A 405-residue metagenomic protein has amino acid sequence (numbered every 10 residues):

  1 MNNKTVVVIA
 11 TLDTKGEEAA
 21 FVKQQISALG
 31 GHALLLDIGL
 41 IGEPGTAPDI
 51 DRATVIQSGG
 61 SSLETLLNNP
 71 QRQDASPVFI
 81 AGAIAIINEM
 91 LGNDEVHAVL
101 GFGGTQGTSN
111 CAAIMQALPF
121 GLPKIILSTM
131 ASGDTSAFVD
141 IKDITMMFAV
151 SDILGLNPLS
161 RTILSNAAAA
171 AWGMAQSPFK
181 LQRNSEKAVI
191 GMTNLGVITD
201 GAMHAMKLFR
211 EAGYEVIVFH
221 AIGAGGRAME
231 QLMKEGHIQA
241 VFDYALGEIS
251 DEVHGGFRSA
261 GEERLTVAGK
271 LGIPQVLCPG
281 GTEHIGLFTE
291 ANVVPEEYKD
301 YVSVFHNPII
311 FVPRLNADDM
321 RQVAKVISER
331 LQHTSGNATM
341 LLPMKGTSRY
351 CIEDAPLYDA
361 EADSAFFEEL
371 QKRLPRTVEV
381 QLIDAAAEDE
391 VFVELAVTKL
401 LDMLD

Functional and structural regions predicted by a protein language model:
M1-E43, A98, G107-A117, G121-I126: N-terminal phosphate-binding or glycine-rich loops at protein starts, especially the Walker A/P-loop of NTPases
T5-V7, T14-L34, G256-D405: C-terminal non-catalytic interaction/assembly regions of soluble proteins
T11-E17, H97-C111, G191-A202, I222-A224 (+4 more regions): Gly/Ser/Thr-rich loops at beta-strand to alpha-helix junctions that form or flank small-molecule/cofactor-binding
K15-S27, L34, L40-D51, S185-E235: Glycine-rich phosphate/diphosphate-binding loop of Rossmann-like nucleotide-binding domains
A47-E95: Phosphate/nucleotide-donor binding subsite
L67-N68, D134-V197, Q322, L382: Cap/lid and interdomain-hinge subdomains that line or gate substrate/regulatory clefts in soluble alpha/beta enzymes
A98, N110-V139, F148, I217-A221 (+1 more regions): Short, acidic/small-residue loops that bind anionic groups at enzyme active sites
G101-F120, A202-M206, I352-D359: Short Gly/Thr/Asp-enriched flexible loops that form oxyanion-binding sites at enzyme active sites
